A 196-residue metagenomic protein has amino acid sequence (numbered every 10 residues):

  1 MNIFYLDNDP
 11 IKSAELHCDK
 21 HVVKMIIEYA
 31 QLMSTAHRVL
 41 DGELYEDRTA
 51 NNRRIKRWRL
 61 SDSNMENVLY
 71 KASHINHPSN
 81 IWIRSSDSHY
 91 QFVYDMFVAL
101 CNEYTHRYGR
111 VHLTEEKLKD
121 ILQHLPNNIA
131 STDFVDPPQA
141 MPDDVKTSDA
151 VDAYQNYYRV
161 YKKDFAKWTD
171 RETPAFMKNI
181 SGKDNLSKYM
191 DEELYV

Functional and structural regions predicted by a protein language model:
M1-N76, N80-V196: Sequence termini and other peripheral, non-core segments
